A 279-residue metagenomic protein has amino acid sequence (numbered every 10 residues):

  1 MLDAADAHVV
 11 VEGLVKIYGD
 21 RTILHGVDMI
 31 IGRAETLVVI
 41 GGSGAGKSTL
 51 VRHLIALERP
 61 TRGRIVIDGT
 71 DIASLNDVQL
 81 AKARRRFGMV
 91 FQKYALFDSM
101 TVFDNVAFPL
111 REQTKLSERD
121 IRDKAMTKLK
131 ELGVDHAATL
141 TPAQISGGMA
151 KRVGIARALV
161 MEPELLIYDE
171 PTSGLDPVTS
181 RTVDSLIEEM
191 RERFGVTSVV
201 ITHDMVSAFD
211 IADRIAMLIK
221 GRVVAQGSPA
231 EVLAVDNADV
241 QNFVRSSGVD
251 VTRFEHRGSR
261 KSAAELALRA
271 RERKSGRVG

Functional and structural regions predicted by a protein language model:
I55: Helix-to-loop junction immediately C-terminal to a conserved catalytic motif
T70-D71, E118-H136: Conserved ABC ATPase "signature" region
T141-I145, M149: Conserved ABC ATPase signature
E162: Conserved catalytic motifs of ABC-family nucleotide-binding domains
L166-D169: Catalytic Walker B motif of ABC-type/P-loop ATPase nucleotide-binding domains
P177-T179: Helix N-cap at the start of a conserved alpha-helix in ABC-type nucleotide-binding domains
